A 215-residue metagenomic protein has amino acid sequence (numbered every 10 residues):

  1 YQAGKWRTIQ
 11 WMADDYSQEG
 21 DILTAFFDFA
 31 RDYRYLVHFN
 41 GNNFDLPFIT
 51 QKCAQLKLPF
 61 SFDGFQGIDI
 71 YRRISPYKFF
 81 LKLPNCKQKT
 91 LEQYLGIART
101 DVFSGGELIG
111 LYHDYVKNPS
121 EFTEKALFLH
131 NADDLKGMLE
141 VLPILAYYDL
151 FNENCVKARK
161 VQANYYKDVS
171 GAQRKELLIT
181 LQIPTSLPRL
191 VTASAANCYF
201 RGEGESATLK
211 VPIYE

Functional and structural regions predicted by a protein language model:
Q2-E215: DEDD superfamily 3′-5′ metal-dependent exonuclease/proofreading module
